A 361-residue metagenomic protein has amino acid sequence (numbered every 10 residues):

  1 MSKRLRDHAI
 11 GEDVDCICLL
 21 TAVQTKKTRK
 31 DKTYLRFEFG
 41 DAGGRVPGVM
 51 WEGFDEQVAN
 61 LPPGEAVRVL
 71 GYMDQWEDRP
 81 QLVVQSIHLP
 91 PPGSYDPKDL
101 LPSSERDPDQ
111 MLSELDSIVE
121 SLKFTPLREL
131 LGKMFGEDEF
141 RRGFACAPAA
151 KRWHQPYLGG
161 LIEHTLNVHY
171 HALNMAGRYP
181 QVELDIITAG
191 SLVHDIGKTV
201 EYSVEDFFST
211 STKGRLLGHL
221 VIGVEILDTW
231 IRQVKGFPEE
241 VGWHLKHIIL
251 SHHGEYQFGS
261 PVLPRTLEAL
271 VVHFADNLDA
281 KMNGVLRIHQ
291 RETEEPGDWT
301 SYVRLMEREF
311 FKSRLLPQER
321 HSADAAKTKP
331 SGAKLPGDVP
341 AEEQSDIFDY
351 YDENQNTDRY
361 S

Functional and structural regions predicted by a protein language model:
M1-V14: OB-fold nucleic-acid-binding modules
C18, G64, V168, I249 (+1 more regions): Divalent metal-coordination and catalytic microenvironments
A22-T33, V46, G53-D99: OB-fold single-stranded nucleic acid-binding module
R36-D41, V204: Short, acidic/hydrophobic/Gly-rich beta-strand patch recurrent on exposed beta strands that often constitutes part
Q81-C146: Extended, charge-rich, solvent-exposed interface segments
R142-H164, F207-S211: Active-site flanking loop/helix segments enriched in acidic
R152-H154, L173-P296: Divalent metal-dependent catalytic cores for phosphoryl transfer on phosphate-bearing substrates
F310-S361: Acidic, low-complexity intrinsically disordered tails
